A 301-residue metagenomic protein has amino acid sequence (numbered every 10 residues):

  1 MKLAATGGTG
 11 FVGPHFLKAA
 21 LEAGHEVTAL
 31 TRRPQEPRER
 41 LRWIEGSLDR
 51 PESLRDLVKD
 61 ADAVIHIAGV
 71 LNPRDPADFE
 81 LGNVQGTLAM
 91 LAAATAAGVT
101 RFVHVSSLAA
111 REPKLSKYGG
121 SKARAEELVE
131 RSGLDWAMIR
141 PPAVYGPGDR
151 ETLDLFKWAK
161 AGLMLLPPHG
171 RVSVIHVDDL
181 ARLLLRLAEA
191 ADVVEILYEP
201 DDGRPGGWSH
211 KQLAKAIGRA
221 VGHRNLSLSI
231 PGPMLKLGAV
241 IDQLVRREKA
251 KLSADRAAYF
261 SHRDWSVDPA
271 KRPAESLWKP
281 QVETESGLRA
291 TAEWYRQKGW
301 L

Functional and structural regions predicted by a protein language model:
L3-A23: N-terminal Rossmann NAD(P)H-binding glycine-rich loop of SDR-like oxidoreductase domains
Q35-E36, E45-Q85, A93, L108-E112: NAD(P)H-binding glycine-rich loop region in Rossmannoid oxidoreductase-like domains and their noncatalytic homologs
V64, L180, L184, P200 (+3 more regions): Non-catalytic, hydrophobic alpha-helical segments
L81-A123, A137: Conserved Rossmann-fold NAD(P)-dependent oxidoreductase catalytic core, especially the SDR/UDP-sugar
A89, R150-D154, P168-E189, E195-E199 (+1 more regions): Substrate-positioning beta->alpha
E126-P147: Conserved beta-loop-beta element that borders a ligand/cofactor-binding pocket
A190-K251, V282-L301: Mid/C-terminal beta-alpha module of Rossmann-like enzyme folds, strongest in SDR-family dehydrogenases/epimerases
P233-K279: A hydrophobic C-terminal alpha-helical subdomain
